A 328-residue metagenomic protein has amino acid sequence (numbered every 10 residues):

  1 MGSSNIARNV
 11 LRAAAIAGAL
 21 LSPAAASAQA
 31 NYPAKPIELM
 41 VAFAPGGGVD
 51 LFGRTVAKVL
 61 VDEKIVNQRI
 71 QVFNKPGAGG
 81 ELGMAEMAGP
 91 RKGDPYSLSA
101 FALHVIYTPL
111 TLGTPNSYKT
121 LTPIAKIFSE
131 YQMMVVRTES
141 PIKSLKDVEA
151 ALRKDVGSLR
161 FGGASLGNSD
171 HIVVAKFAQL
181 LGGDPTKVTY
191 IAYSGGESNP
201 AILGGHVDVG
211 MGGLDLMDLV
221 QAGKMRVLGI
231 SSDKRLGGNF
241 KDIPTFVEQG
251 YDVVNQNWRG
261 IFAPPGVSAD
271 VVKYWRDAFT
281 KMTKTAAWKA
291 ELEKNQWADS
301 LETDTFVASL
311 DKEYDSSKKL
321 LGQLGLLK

Functional and structural regions predicted by a protein language model:
G2, A34-P36, Q221, A269-K328: An extracytoplasmic/periplasmic, membrane-proximal ligand-sensing/linker region
G2-A14: Bacterial N-terminal signal peptides that target proteins for export
S22-A25: N-terminal signal peptide c-region/cleavage motif recognized by signal peptidases
A28-T120, S158, L180-G212, L219 (+2 more regions): N-terminal (or domain-start) structured segment
V56, D170-V173, L310-E313: Hydrophobic/aromatic residues within well-ordered alpha-helical segments
E86-S97, I106-E197, F246-E248, R259-E291: Hinge/capping helix and adjacent helix->loop/strand transition within the periplasmic-binding protein
S99-F101, F161-G163, M211, G229 (+1 more regions): Short beta-strand segments
L216-K284, A308, K312-S316: C-terminal lobe and pocket-closing loops of periplasmic/extracytoplasmic Venus-flytrap solute-binding proteins
